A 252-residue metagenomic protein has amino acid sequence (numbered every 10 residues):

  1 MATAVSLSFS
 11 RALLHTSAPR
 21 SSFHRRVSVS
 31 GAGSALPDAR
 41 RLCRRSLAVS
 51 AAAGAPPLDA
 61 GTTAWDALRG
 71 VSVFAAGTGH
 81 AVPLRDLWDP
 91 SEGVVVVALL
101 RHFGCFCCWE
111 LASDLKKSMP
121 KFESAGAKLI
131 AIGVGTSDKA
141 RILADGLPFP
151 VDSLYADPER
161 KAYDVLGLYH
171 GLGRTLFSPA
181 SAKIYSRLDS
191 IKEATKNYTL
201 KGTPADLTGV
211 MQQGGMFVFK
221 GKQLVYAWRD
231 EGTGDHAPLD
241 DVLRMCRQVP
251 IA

Functional and structural regions predicted by a protein language model:
M1-R41: N-terminal chloroplast transit peptides
C43-P90: N-terminal "domain-start" segment that seeds a small globular fold
R69, V96, Q212-G214: Short loop/turn microsegments at loop-to-beta-strand junctions
R85-K117, A127-K128: Short active-site neighborhood of thiol/selenol oxidoreductases, capturing the structured segment around
L100, G133, K220: Short beta-strand/turn micro-motifs composed of small residues that flank or help shape donor/cofactor-binding pockets
E110-D164: Structural microenvironment flanking redox-active thiols in thiol-disulfide oxidoreductases
G146, P150-G234: Thiol/selenol-based redox catalytic cores and closely related redox-interacting motifs
T233-V249: A short, polar/charged loop-to-alpha-helix boundary motif
